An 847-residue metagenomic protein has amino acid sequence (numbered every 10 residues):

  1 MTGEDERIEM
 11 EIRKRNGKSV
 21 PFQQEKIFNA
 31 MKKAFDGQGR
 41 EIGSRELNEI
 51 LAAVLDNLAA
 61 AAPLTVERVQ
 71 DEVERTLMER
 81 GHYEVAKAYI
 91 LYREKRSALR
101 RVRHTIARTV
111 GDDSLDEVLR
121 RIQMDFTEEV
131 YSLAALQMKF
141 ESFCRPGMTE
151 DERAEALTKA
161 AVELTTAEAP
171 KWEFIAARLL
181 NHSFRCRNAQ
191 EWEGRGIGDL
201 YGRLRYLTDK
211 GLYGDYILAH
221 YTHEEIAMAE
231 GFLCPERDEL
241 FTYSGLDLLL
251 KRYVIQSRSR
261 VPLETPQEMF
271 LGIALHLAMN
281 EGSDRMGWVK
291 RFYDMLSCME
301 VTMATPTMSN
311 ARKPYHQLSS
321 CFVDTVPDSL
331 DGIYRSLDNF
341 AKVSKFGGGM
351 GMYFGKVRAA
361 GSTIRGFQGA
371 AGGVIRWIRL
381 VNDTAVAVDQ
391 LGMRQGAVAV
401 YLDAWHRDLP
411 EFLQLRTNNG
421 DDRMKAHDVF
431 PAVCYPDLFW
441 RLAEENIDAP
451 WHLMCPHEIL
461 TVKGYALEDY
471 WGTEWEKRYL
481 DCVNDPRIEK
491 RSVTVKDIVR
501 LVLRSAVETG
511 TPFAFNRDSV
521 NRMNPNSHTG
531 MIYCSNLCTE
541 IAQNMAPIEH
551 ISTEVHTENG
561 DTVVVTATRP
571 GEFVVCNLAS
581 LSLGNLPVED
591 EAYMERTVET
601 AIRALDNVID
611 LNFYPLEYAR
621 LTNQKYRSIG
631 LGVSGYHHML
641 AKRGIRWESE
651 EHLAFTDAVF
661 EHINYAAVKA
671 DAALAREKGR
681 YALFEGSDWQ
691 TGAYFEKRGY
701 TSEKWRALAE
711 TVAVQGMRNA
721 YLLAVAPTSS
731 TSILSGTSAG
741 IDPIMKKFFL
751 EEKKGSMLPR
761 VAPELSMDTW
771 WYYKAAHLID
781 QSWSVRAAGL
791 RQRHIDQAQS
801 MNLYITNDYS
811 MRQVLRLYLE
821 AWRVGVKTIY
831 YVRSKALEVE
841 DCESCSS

Functional and structural regions predicted by a protein language model:
T2-I8, K18, S44-L271, G287-Y293: Core nucleic-acid recognition elements
K18-F22, I42-R45, V110, V261-E264 (+18 more regions): Alpha-helix capping and helix-loop boundary segments enriched in small/acidic/polar residues
Q23-E41, L115-E129, L271-A278, A739-I744: Short, surface-exposed, low-complexity cationic segments
A88-K95, V102, W172-L204, Y435 (+7 more regions): Terminal amphipathic helices with adjacent charged low-complexity linkers/tails
A189-S283, G366-L380, G392-G396, Y401-N536 (+2 more regions): Conserved, charged catalytic cores of large soluble enzymes
T222-E230, C234, D238-D247, T539-Q543 (+5 more regions): Catalytic alpha/beta core of large soluble enzyme barrels
I255, V261, F270-R285, V289 (+10 more regions): Function-dense linear segments that define catalytic or interfacial modules in macromolecule-processing proteins
M295, K313, L337, T597-R620 (+3 more regions): Internal maturation/activation junctions in enzymes
